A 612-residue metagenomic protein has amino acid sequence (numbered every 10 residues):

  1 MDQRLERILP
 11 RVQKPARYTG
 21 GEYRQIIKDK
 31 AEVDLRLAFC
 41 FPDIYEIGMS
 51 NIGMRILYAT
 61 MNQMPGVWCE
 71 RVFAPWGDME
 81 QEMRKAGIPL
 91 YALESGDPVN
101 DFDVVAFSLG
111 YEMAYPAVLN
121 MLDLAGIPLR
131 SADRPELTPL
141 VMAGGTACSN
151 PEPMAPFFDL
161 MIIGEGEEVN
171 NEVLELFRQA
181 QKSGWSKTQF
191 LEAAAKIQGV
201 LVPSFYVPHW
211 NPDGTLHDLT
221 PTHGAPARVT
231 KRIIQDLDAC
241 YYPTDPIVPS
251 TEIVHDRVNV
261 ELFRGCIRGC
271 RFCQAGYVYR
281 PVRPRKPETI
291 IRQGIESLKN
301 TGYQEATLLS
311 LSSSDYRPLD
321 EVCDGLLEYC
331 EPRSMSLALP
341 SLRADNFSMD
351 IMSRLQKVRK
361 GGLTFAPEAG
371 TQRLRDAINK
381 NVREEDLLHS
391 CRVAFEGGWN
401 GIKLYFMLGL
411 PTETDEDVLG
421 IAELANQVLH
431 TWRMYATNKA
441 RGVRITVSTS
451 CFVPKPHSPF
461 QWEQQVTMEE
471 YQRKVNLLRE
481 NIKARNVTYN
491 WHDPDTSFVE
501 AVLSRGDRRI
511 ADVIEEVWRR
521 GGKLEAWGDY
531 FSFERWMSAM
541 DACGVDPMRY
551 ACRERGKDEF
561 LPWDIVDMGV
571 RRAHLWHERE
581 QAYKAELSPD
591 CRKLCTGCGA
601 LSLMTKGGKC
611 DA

Functional and structural regions predicted by a protein language model:
M1-I27, A31, L37-F39, A484-A612: Radical SAM enzyme core and accessory elements
E6-A38, Y45-E46, P203, P212-N259 (+2 more regions): N-terminal [4Fe-4S]-dependent radical SAM core
L37-D43, M61, V248-Q274, L298 (+2 more regions): N-terminal pre-triad scaffold of radical SAM enzymes
C40, M113, I291, I295-T446 (+2 more regions): Conserved SAM/AdoMet-binding glycine-rich loop
N51, E252-E288, G597-D611: Canonical Radical SAM [4Fe-4S] cluster-binding loop centered on the CxxxCxxC motif and its immediate flanking residues
A74-T220, P459-D507, E515-G528: Glycine-rich beta-alpha loop elements in corrinoid/cobalamin-binding modules across cobalamin-dependent enzymes
G77-D78, P153, V207-N211, R317-P318 (+7 more regions): Flexible glycine/acidic-rich beta-alpha junction loops that bind and position SAM and/or redox cofactors in anaerobic
I247, E252-Y279, R333, I351-A366 (+2 more regions): Active-site cores of enzymes that catalyze phosphoryl transfer or operate on phosphate-rich substrates
